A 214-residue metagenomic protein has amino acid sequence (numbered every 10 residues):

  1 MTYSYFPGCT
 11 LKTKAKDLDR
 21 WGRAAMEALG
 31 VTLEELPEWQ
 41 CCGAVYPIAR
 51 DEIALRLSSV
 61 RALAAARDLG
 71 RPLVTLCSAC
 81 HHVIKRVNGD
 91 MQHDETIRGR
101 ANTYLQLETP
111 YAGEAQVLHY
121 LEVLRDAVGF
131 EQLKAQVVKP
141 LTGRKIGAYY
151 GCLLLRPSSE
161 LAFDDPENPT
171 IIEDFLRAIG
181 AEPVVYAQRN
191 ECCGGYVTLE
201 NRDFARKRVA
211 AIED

Functional and structural regions predicted by a protein language model:
M1-D214: Iron-sulfur cluster-binding electron-transfer modules in prokaryotic oxidoreductases
